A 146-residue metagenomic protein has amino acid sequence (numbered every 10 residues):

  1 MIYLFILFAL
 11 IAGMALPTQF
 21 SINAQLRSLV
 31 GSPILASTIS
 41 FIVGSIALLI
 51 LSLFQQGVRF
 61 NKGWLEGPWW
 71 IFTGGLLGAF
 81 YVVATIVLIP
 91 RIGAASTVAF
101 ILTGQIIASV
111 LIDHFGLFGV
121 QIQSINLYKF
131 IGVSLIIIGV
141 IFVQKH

Functional and structural regions predicted by a protein language model:
M1-I11, T18, Q25-S28, I34 (+5 more regions): Membrane-interface interhelical linkers
I11-T18, I22, W69-I92, I138 (+1 more regions): Hydrophobic alpha-helical transmembrane segments of multi-pass membrane transport proteins, especially secondary
P17, L49, A79, V83 (+2 more regions): Hydrophobic/small/kink-forming positions within alpha-helical transmembrane segments of polytopic membrane proteins
S28-S32, A84-F100: Structural motif at transmembrane-helix junctions in multi-pass transporters
A36, L88, F115-L117: Hydrophobic/aromatic residues within transmembrane alpha-helices of multi-pass small-molecule transporters
I107-L127: C-terminal transmembrane-helix exit sites in multi-pass transporters
H114, V143-H146: Juxtamembrane boundary at the C-terminal end of a transmembrane helix
N126-Q144: Hydrophobic transmembrane alpha-helices of multi-pass small-molecule transport proteins
